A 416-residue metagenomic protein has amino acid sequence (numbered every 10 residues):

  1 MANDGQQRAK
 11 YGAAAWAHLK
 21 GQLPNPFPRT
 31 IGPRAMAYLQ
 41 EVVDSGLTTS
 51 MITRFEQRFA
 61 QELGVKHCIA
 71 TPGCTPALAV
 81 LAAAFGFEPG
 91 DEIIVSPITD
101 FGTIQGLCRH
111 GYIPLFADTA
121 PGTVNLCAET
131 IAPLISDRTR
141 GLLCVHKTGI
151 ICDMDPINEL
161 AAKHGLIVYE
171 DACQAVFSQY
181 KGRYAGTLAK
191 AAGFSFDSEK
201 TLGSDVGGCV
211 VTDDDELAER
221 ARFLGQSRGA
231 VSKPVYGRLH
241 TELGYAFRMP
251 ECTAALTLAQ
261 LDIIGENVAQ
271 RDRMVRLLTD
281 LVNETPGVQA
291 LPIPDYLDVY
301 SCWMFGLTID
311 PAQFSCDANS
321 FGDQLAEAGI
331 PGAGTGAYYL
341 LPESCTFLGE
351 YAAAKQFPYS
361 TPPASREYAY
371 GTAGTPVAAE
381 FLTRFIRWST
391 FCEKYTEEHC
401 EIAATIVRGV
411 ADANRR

Functional and structural regions predicted by a protein language model:
M1-A84, E88, R109, A162 (+2 more regions): Conserved PLP-binding active-site segment in aminotransferase class I/II-type PLP enzymes
A2, A175-K181, L188-M304: Active-site region of PLP-dependent enzymes
A83-A172, Q179: PLP-dependent aminotransferase-like
A221, D317-A328, A404-V407: Short amphipathic alpha-helices in soluble, non-transmembrane regions that often serve as interface/regulatory elements
R228-Y236, L277-V282, G322-I386: Conserved PLP cofactor-binding pocket of PLP-dependent enzymes
A312-S320, Y395-E401: Short, conserved charged micro-motifs
I386-Y395: Proline-centric
